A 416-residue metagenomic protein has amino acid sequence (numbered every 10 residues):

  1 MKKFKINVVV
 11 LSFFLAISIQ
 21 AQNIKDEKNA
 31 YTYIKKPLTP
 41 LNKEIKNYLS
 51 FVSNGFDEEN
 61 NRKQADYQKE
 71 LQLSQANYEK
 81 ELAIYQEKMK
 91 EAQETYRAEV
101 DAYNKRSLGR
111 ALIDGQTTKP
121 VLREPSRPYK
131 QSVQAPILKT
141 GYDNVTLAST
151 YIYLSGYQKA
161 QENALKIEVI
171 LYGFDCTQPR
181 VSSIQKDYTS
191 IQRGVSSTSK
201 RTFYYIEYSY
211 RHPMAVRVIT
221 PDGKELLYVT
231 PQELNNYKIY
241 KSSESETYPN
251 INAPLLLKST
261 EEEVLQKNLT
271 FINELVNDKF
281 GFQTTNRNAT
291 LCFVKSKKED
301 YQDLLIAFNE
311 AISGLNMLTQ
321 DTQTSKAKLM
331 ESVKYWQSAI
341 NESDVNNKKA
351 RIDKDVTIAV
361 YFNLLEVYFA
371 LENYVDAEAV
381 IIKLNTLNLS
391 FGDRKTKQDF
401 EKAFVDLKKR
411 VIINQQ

Functional and structural regions predicted by a protein language model:
M1-K25: Bacterial Sec-dependent N-terminal signal peptides
K2, V9-L11, K159, I206 (+1 more regions): Generic marker of residues within folded, mature protein domains
V8, F203, L255, N347 (+1 more regions): A general structural-boundary detector
A21-T150, E262, N277-Q416: A structural "domain/chain start" motif
T146-D300: Long, contiguous interaction/recruitment modules in multidomain scaffold/adaptor proteins
